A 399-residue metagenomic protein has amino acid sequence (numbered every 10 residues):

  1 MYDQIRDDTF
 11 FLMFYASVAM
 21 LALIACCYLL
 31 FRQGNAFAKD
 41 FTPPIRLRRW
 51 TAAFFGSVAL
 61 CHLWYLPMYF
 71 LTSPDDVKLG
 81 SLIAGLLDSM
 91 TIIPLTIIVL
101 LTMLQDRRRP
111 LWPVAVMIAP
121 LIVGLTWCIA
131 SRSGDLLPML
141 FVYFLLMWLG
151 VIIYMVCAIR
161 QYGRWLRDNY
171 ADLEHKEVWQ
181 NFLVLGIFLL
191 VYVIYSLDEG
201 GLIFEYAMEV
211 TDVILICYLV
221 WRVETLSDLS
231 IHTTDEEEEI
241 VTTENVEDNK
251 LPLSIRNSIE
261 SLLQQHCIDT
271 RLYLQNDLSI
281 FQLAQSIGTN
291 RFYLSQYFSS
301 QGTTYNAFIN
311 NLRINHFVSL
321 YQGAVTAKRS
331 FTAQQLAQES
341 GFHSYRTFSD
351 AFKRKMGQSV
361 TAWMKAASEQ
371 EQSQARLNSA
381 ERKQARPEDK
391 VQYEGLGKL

Functional and structural regions predicted by a protein language model:
M1-T126, L136-V142: N-terminal low-complexity or simple alpha-helical regulatory segments that function as activation/interaction modules
A38-L60, M117, L140-E199, E205-Y218: Alpha-helical transmembrane segments of multi-pass integral membrane proteins
P94-P110, L215-E236: Alpha-helical transmembrane segments and their immediate juxtamembrane interface regions
L101-Q105, L125-R132, V193-G200: Hydrophobic alpha-helical transmembrane segments
S133-L137, R160-R167, E224-E236: A cytosolic-side transmembrane-helix exit/cap motif
V223-R346, A351-R354, Q358-L399: Membrane-proximal linker segments that couple transmembrane helices to downstream signaling/catalytic modules
